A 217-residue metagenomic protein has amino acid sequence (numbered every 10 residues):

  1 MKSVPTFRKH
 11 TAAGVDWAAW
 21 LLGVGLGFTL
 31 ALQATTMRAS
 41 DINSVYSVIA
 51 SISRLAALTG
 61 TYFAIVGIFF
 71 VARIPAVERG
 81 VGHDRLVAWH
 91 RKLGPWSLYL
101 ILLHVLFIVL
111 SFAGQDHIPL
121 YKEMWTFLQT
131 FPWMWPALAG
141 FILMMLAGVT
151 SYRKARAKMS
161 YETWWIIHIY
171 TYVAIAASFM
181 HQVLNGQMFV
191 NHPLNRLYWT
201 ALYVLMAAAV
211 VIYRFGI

Functional and structural regions predicted by a protein language model:
M1-I217: Membrane-embedded alpha-helical bundles that constitute the cytochrome b-like, heme-associated redox core of multi-pass
